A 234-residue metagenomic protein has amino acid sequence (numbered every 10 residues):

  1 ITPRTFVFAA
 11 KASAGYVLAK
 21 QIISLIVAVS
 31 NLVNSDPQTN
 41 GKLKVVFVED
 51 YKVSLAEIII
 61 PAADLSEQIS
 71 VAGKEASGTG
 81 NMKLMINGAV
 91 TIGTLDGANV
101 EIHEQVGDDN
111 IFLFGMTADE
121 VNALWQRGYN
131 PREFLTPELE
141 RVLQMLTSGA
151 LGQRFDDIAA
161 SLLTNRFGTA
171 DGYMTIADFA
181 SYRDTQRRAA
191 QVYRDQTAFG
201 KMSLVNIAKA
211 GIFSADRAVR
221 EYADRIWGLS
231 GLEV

Functional and structural regions predicted by a protein language model:
I1-E57, V71, V234: Long, K/E/R/D-enriched contiguous segments that form extended
P61-A63, I69-S203, I207-I212, R217 (+1 more regions): Catalytic binding pocket for nucleotide-activated donors in carbohydrate/polymer assembly enzymes
